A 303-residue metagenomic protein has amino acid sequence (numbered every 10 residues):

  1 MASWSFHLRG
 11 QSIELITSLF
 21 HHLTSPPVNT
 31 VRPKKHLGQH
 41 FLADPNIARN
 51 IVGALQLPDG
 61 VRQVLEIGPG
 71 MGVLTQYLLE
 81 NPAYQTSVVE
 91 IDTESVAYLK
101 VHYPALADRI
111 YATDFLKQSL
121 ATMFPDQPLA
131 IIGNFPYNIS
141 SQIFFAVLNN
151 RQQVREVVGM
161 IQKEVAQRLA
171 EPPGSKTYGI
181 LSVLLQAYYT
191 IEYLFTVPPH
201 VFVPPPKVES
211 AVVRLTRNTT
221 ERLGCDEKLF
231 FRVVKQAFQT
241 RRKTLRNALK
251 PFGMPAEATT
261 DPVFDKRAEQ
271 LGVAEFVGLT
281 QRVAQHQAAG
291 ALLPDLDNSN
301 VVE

Functional and structural regions predicted by a protein language model:
W4, L8, S12-Q236, E275-Q281 (+2 more regions): Catalytic cores of RNA-modifying enzymes
L223-G224, M254-E269: Short, surface-exposed acidic
R241: Primarily a LysM-type cell-wall glycan-binding module
A248: Conserved active-site loop/cleft motifs that coordinate metal ions or position small ligands
